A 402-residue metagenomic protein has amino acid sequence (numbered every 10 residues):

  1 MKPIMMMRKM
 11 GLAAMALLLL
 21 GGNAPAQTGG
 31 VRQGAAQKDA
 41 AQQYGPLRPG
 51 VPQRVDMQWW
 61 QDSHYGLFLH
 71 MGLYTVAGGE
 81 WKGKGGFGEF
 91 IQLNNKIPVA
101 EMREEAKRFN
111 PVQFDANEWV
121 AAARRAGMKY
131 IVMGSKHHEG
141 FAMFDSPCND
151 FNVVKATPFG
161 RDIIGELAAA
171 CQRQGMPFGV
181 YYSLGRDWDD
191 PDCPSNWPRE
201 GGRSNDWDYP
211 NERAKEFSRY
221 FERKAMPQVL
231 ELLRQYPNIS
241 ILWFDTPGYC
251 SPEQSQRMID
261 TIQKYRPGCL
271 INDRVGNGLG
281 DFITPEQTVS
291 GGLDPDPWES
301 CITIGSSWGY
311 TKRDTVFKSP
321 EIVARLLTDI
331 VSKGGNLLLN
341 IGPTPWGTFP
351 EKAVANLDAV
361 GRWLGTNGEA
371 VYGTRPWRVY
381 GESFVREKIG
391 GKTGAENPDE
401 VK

Functional and structural regions predicted by a protein language model:
M1-L12: Bacterial N-terminal signal peptides that target proteins for export
M6-R8, L18, D115, I163: Residues at the start of alpha-helices and the adjacent loop-to-helix junctions
G11-G21: Bacterial N-terminal signal peptides
Q27-K402: Mature catalytic domains of secreted/periplasmic carbohydrate-active enzymes
